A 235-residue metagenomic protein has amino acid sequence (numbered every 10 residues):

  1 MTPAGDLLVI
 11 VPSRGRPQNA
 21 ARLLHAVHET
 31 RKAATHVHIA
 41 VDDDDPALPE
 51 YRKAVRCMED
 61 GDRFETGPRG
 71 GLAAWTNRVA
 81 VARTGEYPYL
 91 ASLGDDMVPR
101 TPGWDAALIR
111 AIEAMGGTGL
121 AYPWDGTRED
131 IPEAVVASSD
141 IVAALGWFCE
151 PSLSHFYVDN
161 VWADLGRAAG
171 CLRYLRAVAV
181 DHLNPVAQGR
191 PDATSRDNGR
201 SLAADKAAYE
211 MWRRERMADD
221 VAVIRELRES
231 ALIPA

Functional and structural regions predicted by a protein language model:
V11, A34-P46, E65-T66: Short beta-strand/loop segment that forms part of the nucleotide-sugar
R22-T35: Short, acidic, metal-binding catalytic loop of nucleotide-sugar glycosyltransferases
G67-W75, A80, S154-F156: A short, glycine-/small-residue-rich helix N-cap motif at loop->alpha-helix starts within glycosyltransferase
N77-Y89: Active-site nucleotide-sugar/metal-binding loop of Leloir-type enzymes
E86-V98: Short beta-strand-to-loop acidic/aromatic patch adjacent to the donor-nucleotide binding site
M97-A134, D140, L153: Conserved donor NDP-sugar-binding/catalytic core segment of glycosyltransferases
S139-F156, D164-L175: Aromatic-glycine-rich donor-binding/catalytic loop that engages nucleotide-sugar donors across glycosyltransferases
N160-A235: C-terminal catalytic/acceptor-binding lobe
